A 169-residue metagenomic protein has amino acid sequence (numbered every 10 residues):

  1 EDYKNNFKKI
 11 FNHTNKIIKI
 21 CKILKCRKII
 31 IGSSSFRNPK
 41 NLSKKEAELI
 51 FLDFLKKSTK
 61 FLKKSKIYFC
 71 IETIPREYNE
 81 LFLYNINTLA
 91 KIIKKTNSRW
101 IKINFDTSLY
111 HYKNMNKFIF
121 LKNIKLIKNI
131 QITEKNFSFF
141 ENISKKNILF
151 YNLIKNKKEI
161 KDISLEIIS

Functional and structural regions predicted by a protein language model:
E1-L49, F137-S138, K161-S169: Structural motif corresponding to the early beta-alpha repeats
K9-H13, A47-F54, T88, K145-L149: Soluble or luminal CAZymes and related metallo-dependent hydrolases
H13-L24, L52-K60, N116-K122, Y151-K155: Short amphipathic alpha-helices and their capping/turn segments at secondary-structure boundaries
L24, K64-S65, R99, K157-E159: Helix C-cap/helix->beta junction micro-motif
P39-K40, Y78-N79, F120-L126, N156-E166: A broadly tuned preference for mixed-charge, low-complexity surface segments
K40-L55, F61, F82: Active-site cleft segment of glycoside hydrolase catalytic domains centered on the general acid/base Glu
K57-F150: Acidic/histidine-rich catalytic cores of soluble enzymes
F140-S169: Long hydrophobic alpha-helical segments typical of transmembrane helices together with their membrane-interfacial
